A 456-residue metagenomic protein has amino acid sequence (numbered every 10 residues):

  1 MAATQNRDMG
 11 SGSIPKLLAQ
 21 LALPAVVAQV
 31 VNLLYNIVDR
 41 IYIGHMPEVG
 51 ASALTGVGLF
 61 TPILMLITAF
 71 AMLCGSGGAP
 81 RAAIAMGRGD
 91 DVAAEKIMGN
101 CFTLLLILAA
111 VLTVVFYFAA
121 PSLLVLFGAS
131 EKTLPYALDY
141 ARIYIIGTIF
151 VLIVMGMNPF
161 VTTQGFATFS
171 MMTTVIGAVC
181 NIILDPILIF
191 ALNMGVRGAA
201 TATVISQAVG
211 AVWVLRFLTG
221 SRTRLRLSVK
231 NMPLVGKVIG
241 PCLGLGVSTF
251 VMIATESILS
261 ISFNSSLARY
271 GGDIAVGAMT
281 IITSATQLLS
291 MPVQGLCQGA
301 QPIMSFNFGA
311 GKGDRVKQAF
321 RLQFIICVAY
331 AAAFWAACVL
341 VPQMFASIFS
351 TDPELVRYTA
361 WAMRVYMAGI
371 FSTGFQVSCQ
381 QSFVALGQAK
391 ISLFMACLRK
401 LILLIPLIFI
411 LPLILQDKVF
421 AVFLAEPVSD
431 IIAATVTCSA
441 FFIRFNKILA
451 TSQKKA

Functional and structural regions predicted by a protein language model:
M1-A25, A82-I149, A191-G246, M304-G369 (+1 more regions): Short alpha-helical transmembrane segments in multi-pass integral membrane proteins
M9-V49, P62-G77, R81, L106-T113 (+6 more regions): N-terminal transmembrane alpha-helices
Q20-D39, I143, G177, S206-G210 (+3 more regions): Transmembrane helical elements of multi-pass membrane transporters/channels
L23, D39, G78, A119-A120 (+12 more regions): Hydrophobic/aromatic residues in alpha-helical transmembrane segments
V30, L34-T55, L124-E131, I187-M194 (+4 more regions): Helix-terminus/linker motif at the lipid-water interface of multi-pass membrane proteins
A51-P62, A137, A141, A200 (+3 more regions): Small-residue hotspots at the loop-to-helix junctions and early N-terminal turns of transmembrane alpha-helices
L54-V114, V151-S170, A278-A336, L340-P342 (+1 more regions): Small-residue-rich hydrophobic transmembrane alpha-helices
Y144-T162, S170-A178, A199-V212, Q294-C297 (+3 more regions): Short runs within selected transmembrane alpha-helices of multi-pass transporters and secretion channels
